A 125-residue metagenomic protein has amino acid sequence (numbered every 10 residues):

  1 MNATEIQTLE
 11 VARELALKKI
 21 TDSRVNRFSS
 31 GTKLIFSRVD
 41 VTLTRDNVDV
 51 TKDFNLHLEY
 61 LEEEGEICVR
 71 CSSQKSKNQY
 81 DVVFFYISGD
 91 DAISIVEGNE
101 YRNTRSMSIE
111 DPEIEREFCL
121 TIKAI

Functional and structural regions predicted by a protein language model:
M1-T4, K123-I125: Short intrinsically disordered terminal tails
N2-D49: Tryptophan-anchored aromatic micro-motifs
E10, T21, N99-R102, E113: Intrinsically disordered, low-complexity regions enriched in serine, threonine, proline and polar/charged residues
F36-R38, L43, C71, T121-A124: Short beta-strand element of the conserved SAM-dependent methyltransferase core
T51, N55-E110: Contiguous, well-ordered beta-strand patches that form the walls/edges of small beta-barrel/beta-sandwich domains
T104-I125: Edge beta-strand at a domain terminus
